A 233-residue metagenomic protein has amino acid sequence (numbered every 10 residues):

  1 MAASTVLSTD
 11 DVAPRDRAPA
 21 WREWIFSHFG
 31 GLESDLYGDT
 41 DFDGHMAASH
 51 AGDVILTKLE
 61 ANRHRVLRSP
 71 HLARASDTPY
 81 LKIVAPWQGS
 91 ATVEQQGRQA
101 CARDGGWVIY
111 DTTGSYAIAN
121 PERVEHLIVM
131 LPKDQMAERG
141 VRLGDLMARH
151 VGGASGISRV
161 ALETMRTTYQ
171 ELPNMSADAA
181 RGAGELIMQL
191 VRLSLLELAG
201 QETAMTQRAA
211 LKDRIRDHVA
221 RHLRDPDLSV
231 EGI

Functional and structural regions predicted by a protein language model:
M1-H45, V54, S90-G232: Alpha-helical bundle regulatory/interaction domains
H50, K58-E60, M130: Short, well-ordered beta-strand micro-motif
G52-V54, A61-V66, H71-V93, G106: Glycine- and acidic-residue-biased ligand/ion/polar-headgroup-sensing regions
L59, P86, P132-D134: Generic beta-structure capping elements
